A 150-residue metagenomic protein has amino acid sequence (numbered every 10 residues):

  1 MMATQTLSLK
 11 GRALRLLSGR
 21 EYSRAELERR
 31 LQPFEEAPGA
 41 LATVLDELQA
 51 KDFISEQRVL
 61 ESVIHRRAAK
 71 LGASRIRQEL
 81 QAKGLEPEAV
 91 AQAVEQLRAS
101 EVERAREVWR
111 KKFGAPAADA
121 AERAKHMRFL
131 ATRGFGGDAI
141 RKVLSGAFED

Functional and structural regions predicted by a protein language model:
M1-D150: An alpha-helical, amphipathic repeat domain used for nucleic-acid recognition, typified by the mTERF helical solenoid
